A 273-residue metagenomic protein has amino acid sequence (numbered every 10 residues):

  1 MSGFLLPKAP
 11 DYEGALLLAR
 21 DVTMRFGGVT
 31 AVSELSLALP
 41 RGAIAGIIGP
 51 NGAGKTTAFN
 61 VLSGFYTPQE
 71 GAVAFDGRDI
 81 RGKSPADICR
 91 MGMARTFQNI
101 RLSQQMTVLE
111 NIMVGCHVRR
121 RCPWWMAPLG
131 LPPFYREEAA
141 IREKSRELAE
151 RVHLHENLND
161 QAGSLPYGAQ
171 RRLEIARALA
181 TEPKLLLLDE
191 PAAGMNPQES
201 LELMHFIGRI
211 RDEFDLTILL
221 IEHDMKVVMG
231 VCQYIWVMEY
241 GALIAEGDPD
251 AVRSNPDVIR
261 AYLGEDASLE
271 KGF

Functional and structural regions predicted by a protein language model:
S2-F273: Glycine-rich phosphate-binding loops of nucleotide-dependent enzymes
